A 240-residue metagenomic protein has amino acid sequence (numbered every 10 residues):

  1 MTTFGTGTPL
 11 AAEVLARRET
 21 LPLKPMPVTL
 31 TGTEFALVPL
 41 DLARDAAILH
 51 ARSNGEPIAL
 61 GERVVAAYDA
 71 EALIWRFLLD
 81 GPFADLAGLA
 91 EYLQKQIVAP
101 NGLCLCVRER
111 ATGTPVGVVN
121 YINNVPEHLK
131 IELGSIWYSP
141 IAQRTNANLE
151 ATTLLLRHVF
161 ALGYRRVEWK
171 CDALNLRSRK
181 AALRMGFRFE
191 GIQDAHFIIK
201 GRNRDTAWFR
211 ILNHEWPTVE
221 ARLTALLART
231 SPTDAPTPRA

Functional and structural regions predicted by a protein language model:
T2-T145, H158, L162, R202-A240: GNAT-family acyltransferases
N148: Short, conserved glycine- and acidic-residue-centered signature motifs in active-site or ligand-binding loops
L155: Flexible ATP-lid and adjacent glycine-rich G1/G2 motifs of the Bergerat
A161-K170: Conserved GNAT acetyl-CoA-binding A-motif
W169-R179: Conserved beta-strand-loop-alpha-helix junction that forms the acyl-donor binding cleft
K170, R188-R202: Conserved catalytic-core motifs of GNAT/GCN5-like acyltransferases
